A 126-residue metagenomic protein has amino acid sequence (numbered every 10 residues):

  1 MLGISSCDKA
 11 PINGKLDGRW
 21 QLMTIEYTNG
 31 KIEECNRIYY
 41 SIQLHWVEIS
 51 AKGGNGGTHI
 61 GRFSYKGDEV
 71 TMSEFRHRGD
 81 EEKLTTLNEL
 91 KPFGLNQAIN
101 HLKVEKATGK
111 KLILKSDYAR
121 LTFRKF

Functional and structural regions predicted by a protein language model:
G3-S6: C-terminal motif of bacterial Sec signal peptides marking the signal peptidase cleavage site
D8-A10: Bacterial signal peptide processing site
N13, D17, L44, G67 (+2 more regions): Residue-level signal for tight coil/turn positions that link beta-strands
G14-K31: Tryptophan-anchored aromatic micro-motifs
M23, S50, S73-E74, L114-K115 (+1 more regions): Beta-strand residues in well-ordered beta-sheet regions across diverse protein folds
E26-E34, W46-G109: Contiguous, well-ordered beta-strand patches that form the walls/edges of small beta-barrel/beta-sandwich domains
I38-L44, G61, L121-F123: Broad, structure-driven detector of short, well-ordered beta-strand segments within folded domains
H101-K125: Short, exposed beta-strand-loop hairpins at the edges of beta-sheets in extracellular/periplasmic proteins
